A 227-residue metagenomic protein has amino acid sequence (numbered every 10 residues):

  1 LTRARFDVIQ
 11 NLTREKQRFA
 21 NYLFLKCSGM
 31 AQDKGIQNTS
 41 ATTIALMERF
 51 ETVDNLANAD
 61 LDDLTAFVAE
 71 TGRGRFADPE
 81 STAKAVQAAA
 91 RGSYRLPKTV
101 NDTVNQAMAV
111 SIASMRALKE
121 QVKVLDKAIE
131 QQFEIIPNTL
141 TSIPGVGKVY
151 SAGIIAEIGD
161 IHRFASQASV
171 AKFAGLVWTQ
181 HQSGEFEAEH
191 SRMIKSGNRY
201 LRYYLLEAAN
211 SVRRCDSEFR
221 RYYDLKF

Functional and structural regions predicted by a protein language model:
L1-F227: A detector of single, family-specific signature residues that are central to catalytic or substrate-handling motifs
